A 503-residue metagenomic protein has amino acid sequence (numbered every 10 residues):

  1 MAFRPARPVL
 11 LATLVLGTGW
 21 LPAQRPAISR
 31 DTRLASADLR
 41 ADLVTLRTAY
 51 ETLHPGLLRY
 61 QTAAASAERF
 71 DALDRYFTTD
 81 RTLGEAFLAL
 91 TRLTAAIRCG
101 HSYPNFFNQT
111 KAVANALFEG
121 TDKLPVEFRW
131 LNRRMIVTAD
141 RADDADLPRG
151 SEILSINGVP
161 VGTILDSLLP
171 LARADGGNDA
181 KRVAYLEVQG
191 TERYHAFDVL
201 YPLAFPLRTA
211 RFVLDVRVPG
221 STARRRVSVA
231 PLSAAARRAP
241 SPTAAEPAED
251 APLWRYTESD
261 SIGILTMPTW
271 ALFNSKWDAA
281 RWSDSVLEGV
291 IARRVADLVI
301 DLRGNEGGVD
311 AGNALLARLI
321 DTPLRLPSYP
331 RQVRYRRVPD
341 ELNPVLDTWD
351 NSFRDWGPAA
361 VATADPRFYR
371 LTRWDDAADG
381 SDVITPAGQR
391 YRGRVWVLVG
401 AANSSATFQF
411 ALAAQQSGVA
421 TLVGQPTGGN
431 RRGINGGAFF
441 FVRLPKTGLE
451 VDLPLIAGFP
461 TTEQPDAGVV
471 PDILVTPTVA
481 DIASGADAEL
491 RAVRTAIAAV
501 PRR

Functional and structural regions predicted by a protein language model:
M1-L10: Bacterial N-terminal signal peptides that target proteins for export
R7-P8, V44, A139, Q389 (+2 more regions): Hydrophobic alpha-helical segments and their boundary regions
V9-G19: Bacterial N-terminal signal peptides
R25-R334, P339-T348, R431, G436-L444 (+5 more regions): Flexible, low-complexity junctional segments that flank or bridge functional domains
V309-I482: Conserved acidic, small-residue-rich alpha-beta core segments centered on
